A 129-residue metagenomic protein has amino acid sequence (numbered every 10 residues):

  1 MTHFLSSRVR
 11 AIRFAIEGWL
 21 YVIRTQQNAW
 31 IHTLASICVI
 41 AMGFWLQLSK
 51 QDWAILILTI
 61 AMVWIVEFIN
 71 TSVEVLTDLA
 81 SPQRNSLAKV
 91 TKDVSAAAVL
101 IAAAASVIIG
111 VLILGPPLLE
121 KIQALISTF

Functional and structural regions predicted by a protein language model:
T2-E17, Y21-I65, I69, V99-F129: Hydrophobic alpha-helical transmembrane segments
M62-A98: Acidic (Asp/Glu-rich) catalytic motifs at the cytosolic membrane interface
